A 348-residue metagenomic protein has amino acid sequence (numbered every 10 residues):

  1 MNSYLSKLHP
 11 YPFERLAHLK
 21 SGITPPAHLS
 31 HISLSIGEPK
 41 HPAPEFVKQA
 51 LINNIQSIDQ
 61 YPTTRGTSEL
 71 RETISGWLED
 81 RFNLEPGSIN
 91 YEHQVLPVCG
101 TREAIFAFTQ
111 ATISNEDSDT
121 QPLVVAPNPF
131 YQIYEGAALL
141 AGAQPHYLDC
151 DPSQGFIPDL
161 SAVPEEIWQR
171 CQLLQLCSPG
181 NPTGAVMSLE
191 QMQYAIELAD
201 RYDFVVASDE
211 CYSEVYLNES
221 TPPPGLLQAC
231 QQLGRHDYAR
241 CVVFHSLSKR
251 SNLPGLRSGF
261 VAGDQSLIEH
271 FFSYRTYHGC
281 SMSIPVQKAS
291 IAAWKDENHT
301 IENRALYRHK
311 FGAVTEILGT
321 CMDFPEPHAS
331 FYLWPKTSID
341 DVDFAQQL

Functional and structural regions predicted by a protein language model:
Y4-P12, L16, G22-I52, L84-L348: PLP-dependent class I/II
I32-K40, N53-E72: A glycine-/small-polar-enriched, mobile loop at the entrance of the PLP active site in fold-type I
Y61-C99: Conserved N-terminal alpha-helix of the aminotransferase class I/II PLP-enzyme fold
